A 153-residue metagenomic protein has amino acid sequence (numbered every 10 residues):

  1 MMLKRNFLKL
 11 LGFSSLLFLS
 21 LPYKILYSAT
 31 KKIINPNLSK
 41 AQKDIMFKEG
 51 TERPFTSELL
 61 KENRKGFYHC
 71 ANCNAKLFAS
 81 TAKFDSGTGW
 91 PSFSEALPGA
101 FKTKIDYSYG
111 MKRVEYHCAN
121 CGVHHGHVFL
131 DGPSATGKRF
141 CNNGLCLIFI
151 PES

Functional and structural regions predicted by a protein language model:
M1-L17: N-terminal secretory signal peptides and thylakoid transit peptides that target proteins across membranes
L19-P54: C-terminal segment of N-terminal export signals and the immediately downstream linker at the start of the mature
N63-S92: Mid-length scaffold segments of soluble, non-membrane domains
F67, E115, K138: Residues immediately within or flanking Cys/His clusters that coordinate Zn2+ in small zinc-binding modules
C70, C118-C121: Short cysteine-rich clusters marking metal-coordination/redox-active sites
N74, G122, L145: Cys/His-coordinated zinc-binding microdomains
A79-S80, H127-V128, I150: Short, non-ligating residues that shape and space the ligands of small metal-coordination modules and catalytic
G99-H117, L147-S153: Short Fe-S-cluster ligation motifs
